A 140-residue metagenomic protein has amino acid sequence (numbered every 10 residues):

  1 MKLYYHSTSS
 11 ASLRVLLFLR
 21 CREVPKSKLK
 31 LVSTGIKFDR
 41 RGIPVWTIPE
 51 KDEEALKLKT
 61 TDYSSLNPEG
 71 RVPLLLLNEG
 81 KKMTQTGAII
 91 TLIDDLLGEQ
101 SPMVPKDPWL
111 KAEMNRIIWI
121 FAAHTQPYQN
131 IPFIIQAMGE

Functional and structural regions predicted by a protein language model:
M1-E140: GST-like domain detector, emphasizing the conserved glutathione-binding G-site in the N-terminal thioredoxin-like
